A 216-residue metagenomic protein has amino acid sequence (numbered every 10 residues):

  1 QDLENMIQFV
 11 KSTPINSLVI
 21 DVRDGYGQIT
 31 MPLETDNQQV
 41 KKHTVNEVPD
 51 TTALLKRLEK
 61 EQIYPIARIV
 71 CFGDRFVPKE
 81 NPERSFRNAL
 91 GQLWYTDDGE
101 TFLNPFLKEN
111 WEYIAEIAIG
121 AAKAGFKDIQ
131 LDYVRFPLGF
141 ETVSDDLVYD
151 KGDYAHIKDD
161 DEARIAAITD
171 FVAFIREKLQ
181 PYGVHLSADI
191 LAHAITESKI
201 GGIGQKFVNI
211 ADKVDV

Functional and structural regions predicted by a protein language model:
Q1, F72-G120: Active-site-adjacent "subsite" loops/lids of carbohydrate-active enzymes
Q1, T35-V48, D98-E112, I157-A166: The substrate-binding groove and active-site-proximal loops of carbohydrate-active enzymes, especially glycoside
L3-Q28, G120-L131, A211-D215: Catalytic domains of carbohydrate-active enzymes, especially glycoside hydrolases
T13-V48, D145: Aromatic-lined carbohydrate-binding/catalytic grooves of carbohydrate-active enzymes
S17-V19, E47-Y95, Q130-Y133: Glycine-rich, aromatic-flanked loop segments that form ligand/cofactor-binding clefts across common enzyme folds
M31-K42, D74-T96, P137-Y154: Aromatic- and acidic-residue-enriched segments that line the glycan-binding/catalytic groove of carbohydrate-active
Y64-D74, Q130-P137, D159-G201: Aromatic-lined carbohydrate-recognition surfaces of secreted/lumenal glycan-active proteins
G202-V216: Aromatic- and acid-rich polysaccharide-binding/catalytic face of secreted or lumenal carbohydrate-active enzymes
